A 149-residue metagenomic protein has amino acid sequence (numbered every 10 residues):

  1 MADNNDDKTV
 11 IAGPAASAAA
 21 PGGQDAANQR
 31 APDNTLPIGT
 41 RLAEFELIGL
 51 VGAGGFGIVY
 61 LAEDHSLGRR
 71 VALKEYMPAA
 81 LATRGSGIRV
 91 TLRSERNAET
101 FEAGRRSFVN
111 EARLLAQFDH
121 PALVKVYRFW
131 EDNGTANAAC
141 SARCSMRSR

Functional and structural regions predicted by a protein language model:
M1-A2, A20, V59, R106: A subset of signal/propeptide-processing and intrinsically disordered low-complexity segments in secreted/extracellular
A2-I38: Juxta-kinase regulatory segment immediately upstream of eukaryotic protein kinase catalytic domains
D25-R149: Conserved ATP-binding/catalytic core of the eukaryotic-like protein kinase fold, especially serine/threonine kinases
